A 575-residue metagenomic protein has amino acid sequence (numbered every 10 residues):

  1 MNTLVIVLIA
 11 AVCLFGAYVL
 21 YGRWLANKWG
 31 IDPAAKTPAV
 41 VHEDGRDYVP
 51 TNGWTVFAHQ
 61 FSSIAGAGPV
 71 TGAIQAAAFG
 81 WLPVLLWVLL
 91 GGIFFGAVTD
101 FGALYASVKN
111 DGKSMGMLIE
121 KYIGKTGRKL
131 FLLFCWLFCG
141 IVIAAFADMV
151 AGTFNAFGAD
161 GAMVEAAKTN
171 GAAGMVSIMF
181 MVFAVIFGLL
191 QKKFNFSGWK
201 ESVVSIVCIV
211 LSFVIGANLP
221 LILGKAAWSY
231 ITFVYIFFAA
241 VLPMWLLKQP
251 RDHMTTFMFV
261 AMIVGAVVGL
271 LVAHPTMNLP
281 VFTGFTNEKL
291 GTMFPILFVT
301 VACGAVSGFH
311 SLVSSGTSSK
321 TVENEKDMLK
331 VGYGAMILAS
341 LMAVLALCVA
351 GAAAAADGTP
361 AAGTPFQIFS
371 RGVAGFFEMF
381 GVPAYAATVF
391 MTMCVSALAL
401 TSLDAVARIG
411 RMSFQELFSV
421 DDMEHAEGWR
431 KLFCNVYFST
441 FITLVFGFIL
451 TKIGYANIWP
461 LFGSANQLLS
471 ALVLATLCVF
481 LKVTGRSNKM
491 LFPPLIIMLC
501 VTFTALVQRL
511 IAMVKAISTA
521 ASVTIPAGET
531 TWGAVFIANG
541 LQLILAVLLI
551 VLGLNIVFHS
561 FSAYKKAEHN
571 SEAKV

Functional and structural regions predicted by a protein language model:
N2, P69-V70, L82, I141-V164 (+12 more regions): Transmembrane helix-loop junctions in multi-pass membrane proteins
N2-V19, A76-S107, G116, G174-A184 (+5 more regions): Extracellular loop-to-transmembrane helix junctions
G16-G30, F134, G171-I215, K225-V272 (+3 more regions): Membrane-interface loop-to-helix entry segments
G16-V70, T256, T292, I296: Membrane-interface "cap" regions at the ends of multi-pass membrane proteins
R23-V49, G72-Q75, L85, L89 (+6 more regions): Flexible loop linkers connecting adjacent transmembrane helices in multi-pass alpha-helical membrane transporters
A67-I74, G91-T99, A103, S107-D111 (+6 more regions): Membrane-helix boundary/coupling elements in multi-pass transport proteins
F101, L270-G284, I337-G372: Extracellular/periplasmic helix-exit of transmembrane alpha-helices
K125-G140, G334-L341, A387, E416-K452: Loop-to-transmembrane helix boundary motifs in multi-pass membrane proteins
